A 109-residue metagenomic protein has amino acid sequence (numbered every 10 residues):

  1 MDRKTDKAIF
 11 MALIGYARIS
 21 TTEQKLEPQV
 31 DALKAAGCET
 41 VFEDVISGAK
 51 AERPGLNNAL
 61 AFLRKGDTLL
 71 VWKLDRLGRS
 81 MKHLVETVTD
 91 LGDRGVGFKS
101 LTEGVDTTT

Functional and structural regions predicted by a protein language model:
M1-T109: Short, structured surface patches at the beginning of a domain
